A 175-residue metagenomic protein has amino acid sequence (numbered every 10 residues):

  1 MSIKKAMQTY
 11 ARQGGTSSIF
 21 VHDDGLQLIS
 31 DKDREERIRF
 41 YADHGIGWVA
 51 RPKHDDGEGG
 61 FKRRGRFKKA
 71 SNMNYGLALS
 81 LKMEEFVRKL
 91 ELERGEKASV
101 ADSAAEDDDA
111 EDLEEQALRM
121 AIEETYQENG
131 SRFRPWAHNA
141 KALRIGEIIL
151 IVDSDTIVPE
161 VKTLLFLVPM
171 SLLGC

Functional and structural regions predicted by a protein language model:
M1-C175: Internal catalytic domains of large membrane-associated glycosyltransferases
